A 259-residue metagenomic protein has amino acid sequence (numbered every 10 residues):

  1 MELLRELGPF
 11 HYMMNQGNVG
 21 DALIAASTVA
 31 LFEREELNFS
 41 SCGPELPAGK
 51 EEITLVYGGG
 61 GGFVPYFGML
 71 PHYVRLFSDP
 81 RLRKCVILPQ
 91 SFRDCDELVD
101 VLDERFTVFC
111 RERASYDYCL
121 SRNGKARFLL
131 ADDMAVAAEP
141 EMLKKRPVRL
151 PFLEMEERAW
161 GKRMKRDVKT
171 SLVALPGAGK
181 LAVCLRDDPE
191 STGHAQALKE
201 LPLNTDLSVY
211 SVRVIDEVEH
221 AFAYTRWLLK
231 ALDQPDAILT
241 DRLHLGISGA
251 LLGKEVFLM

Functional and structural regions predicted by a protein language model:
M1-M259: Active-site anion-handling motifs in enzyme catalytic cores
